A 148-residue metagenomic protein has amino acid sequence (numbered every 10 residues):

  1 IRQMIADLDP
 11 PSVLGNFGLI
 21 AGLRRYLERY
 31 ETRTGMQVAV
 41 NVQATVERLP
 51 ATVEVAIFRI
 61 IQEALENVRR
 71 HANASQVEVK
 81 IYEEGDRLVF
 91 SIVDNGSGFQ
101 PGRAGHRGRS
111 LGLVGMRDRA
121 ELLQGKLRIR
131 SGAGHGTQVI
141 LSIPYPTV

Functional and structural regions predicted by a protein language model:
I1-V148: Coiled-coil dimerization/phosphotransfer module
